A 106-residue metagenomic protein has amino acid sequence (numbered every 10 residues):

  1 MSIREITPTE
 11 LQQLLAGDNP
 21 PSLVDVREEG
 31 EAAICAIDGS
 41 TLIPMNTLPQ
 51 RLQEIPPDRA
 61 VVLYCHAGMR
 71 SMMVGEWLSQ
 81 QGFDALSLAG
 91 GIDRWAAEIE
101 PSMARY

Functional and structural regions predicted by a protein language model:
M1-S22, E28-A60, M69-Y106: Rhodanese-like catalytic fold shared by cysteine-dependent sulfurtransferases and DSP/PTP-type phosphatases
Y64: Short, surface-exposed ligand- or partner-binding patches at beta-edge/loop junctions that are enriched in aromatics
